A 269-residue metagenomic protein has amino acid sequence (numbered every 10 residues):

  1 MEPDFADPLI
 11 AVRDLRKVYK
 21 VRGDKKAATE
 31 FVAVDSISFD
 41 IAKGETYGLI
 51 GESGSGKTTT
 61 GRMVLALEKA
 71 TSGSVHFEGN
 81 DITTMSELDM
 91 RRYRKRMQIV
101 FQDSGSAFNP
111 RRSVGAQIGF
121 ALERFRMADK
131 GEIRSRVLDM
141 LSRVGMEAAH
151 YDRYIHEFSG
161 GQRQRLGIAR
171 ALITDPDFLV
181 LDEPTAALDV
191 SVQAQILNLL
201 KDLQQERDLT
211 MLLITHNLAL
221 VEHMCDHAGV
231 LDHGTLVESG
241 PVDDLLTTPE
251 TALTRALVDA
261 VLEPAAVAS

Functional and structural regions predicted by a protein language model:
D24-A28, I82-Q98, A116, R124 (+1 more regions): ABC ATPase NBD coupling module
G73-D81: Conserved ABC transporter NBD signature motif
D81, E132-A149, V258-D259: Conserved ABC ATPase "signature" region
Y154-F158, Q162: Conserved ABC ATPase signature
D175: Conserved catalytic motifs of ABC-family nucleotide-binding domains
V221-H223: A short, surface-exposed alpha-helical micro-motif characterized by mixed small hydrophobic and charged/polar residues
